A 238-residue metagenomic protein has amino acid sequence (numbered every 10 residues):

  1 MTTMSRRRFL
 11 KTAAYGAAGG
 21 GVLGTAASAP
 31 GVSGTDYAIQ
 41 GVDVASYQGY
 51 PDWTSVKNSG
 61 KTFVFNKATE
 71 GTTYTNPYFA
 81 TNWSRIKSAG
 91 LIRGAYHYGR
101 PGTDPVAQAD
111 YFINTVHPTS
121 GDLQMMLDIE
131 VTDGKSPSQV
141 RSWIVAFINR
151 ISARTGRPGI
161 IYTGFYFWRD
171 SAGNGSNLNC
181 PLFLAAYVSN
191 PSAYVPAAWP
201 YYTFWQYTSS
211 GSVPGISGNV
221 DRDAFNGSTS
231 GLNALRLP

Functional and structural regions predicted by a protein language model:
M1-A17: N-terminal secretory signal peptides and thylakoid transit peptides that target proteins across membranes
G21-D36: C-terminal region of N-terminal signal peptides and the immediate post-cleavage residues of exported proteins
S33-Y50, T54, G175-P238: Functionally critical loop-and-helix segments that line ligand-binding/catalytic clefts of soluble enzyme domains
D36-Y50, N66-I148, S152-R157: Substrate-binding cleft of extracellular glycoside hydrolase catalytic domains
S59-G60: A short, Lys/Arg-enriched amphipathic alpha-helix followed by its capping loop at the start of a domain
V64-F65, E70-T75, P101, Y111-F112 (+4 more regions): Peptidoglycan cell-wall recognition and remodeling modules
L123-A198: Catalytic domains of cell-wall/extracellular-matrix polysaccharide-remodeling enzymes, centered on de-N-acetylation
